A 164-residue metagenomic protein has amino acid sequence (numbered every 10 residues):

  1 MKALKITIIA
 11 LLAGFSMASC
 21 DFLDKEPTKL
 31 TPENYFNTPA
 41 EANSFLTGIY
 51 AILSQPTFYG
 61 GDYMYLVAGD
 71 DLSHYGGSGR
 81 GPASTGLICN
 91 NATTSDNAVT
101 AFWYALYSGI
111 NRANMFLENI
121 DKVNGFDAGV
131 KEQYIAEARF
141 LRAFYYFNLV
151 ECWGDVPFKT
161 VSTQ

Functional and structural regions predicted by a protein language model:
M1-T28: Bacterial Sec-dependent N-terminal signal peptides
L4, L11, A68-G69, S95-A98: Primarily recognizes Gram-negative and organellar outer-membrane beta-barrels
C20-L66, S73, S95: Membrane-proximal, proline-rich intrinsically disordered regions
N43, A51, P82-W153: Conserved, well-structured interaction surfaces
S54-G60, S73-G79, Y145-D155: Secretory-pathway/luminal and periplasmic proteins that interact with or process carbohydrate-rich
G69-A83, W103-Y104: Conserved oxyanion/phosphate-binding beta-strand-loop segments in alpha/beta enzyme cores
D155-Q164: Short coil/linker segments at helix-helix boundaries
